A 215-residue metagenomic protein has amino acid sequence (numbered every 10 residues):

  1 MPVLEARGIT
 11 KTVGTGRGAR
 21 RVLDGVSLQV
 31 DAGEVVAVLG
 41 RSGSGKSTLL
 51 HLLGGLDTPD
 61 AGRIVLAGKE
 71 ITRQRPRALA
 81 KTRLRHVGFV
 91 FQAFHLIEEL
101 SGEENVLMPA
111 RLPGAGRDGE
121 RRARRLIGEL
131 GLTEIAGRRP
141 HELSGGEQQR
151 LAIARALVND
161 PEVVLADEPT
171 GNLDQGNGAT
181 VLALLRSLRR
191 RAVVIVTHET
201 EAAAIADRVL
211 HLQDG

Functional and structural regions predicted by a protein language model:
V3-I205, V209: ABC family nucleotide-binding domain
V209-G215: H-loop (His-switch) and adjacent beta-strand-loop-beta switch element of ABC-type ATPase nucleotide-binding domains
